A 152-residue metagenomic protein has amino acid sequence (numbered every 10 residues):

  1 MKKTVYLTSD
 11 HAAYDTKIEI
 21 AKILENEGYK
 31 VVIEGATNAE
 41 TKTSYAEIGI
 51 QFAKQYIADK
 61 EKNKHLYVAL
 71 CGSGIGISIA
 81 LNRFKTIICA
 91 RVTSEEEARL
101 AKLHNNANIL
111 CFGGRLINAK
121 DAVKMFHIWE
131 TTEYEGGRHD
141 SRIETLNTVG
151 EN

Functional and structural regions predicted by a protein language model:
K2, K64, N106: Phosphate-coordination loops involved in phosphoryl transfer and adenosine-cofactor binding
T4, D15, V32-E34: Helix-termini ("caps") and immediately adjacent flexible loops/tails, especially at membrane-solvent interfaces
Y6-A13, E95-N152: C-terminal binding/interaction regions
Y6-N26: Glycine-rich phosphate/diphosphate-binding loop of Rossmann-like nucleotide-binding domains
E27, F84-K85, N105: Short, structured coil segments at secondary-structure junctions
K30-K42: A short beta-strand-loop structural module common to alpha/beta enzyme folds
E40-A58, A98: Glycine-rich oxoanion-binding loops at beta->alpha junctions
Q51-R91: Helix-adjacent hinge/juxtasegments
